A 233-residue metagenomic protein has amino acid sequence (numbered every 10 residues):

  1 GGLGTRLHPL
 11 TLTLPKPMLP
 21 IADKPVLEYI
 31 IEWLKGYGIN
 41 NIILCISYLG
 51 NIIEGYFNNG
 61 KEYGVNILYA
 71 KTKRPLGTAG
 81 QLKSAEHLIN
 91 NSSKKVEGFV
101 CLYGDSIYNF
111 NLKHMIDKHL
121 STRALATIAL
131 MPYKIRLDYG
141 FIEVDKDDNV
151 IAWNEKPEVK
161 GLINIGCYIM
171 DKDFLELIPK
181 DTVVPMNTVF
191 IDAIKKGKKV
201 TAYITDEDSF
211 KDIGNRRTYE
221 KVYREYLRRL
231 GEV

Functional and structural regions predicted by a protein language model:
G1-E54: N-terminal glycine-rich phosphate-binding loop and ensuing alpha1 helix
L3, K146-D147: Residue-level recognition of short loop/turn positions
M18, I142-V144, A202: A structural signal for short hydrophobic beta-strand segments in well-ordered beta-sheet cores
I21, C45, A70-T72, A129-L130 (+2 more regions): Generic beta-sheet signal
E28, A79, K83, N187: Glycine-rich phosphate-binding loop at the start of an alpha helix
E54-K146, L177: Conserved beta-loop-beta/alpha segment of the NTase-like Rossmann-fold superfamily that binds/positions NTPs
V100, I107, K113-L120, K134-R136 (+1 more regions): Catalytic-core segments of class I nucleotidyltransferases/pyrophosphorylases that form NMP-activated intermediates
